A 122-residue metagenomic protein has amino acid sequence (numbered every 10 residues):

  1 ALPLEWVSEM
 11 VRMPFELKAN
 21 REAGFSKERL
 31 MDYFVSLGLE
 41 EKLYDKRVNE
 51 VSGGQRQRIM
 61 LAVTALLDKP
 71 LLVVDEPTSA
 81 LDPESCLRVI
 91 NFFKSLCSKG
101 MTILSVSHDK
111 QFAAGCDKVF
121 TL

Functional and structural regions predicted by a protein language model:
E5-L17: Q-loop/switch helix immediately C-terminal to the Walker
F25-K42: Conserved ABC ATPase "signature" region
R47-V51, Q55: Conserved ABC ATPase signature
L61-A62: Hydrophobic anchor residue at the start of the ABC signature
L72-D75: Catalytic Walker B motif of ABC-type/P-loop ATPase nucleotide-binding domains
P83-S85: Helix N-cap at the start of a conserved alpha-helix in ABC-type nucleotide-binding domains
M101-V106: Conserved H-loop
